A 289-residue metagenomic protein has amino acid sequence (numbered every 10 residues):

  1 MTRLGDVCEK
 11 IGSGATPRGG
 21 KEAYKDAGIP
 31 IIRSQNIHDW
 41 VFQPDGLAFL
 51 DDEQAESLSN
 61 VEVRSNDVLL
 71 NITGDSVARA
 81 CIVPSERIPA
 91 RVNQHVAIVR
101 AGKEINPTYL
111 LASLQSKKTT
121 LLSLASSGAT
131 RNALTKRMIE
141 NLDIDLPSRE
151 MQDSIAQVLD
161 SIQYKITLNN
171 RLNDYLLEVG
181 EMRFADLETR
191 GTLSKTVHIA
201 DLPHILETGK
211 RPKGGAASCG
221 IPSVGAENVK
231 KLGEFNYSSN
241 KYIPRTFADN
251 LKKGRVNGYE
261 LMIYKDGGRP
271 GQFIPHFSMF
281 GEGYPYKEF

Functional and structural regions predicted by a protein language model:
M1-A15, N141-K210: Non-catalytic DNA-recognition/assembly elements of restriction-modification systems
G5-K21, Q35-S65, A200-G214, E227-L261 (+1 more regions): Sequence-specific dsDNA recognition surfaces
S13, P17, R33-S34, E53-Q115 (+3 more regions): A short beta-sheet element
K21-E22, P30, L114-I144, K213: Specificity-determining recognition surfaces
G28, G46, N93-H95, G220 (+1 more regions): A generic structural signal for short beta-strands and their flanking turns/coil linkers
W40-F42, A80, P107-T108, L122 (+2 more regions): Short helix/loop capping segments that flank catalytic or ligand/cofactor-binding pockets
P89-A97, T108, G128-A156, G283-F289: A short glycine-rich beta-alpha junction/loop motif
